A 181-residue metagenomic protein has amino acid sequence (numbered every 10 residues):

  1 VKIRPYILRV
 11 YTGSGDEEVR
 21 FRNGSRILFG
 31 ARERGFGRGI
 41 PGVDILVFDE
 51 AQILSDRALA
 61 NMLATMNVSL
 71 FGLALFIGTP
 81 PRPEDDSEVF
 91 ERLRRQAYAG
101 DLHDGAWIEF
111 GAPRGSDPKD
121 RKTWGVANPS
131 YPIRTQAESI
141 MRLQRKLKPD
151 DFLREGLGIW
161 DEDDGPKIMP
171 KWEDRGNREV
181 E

Functional and structural regions predicted by a protein language model:
K2-D44: Inter-Walker segment of RecA-like/P-loop motor cores
G15, R57-E181: Non-catalytic, compositionally simple segments
D44-I45, A74: Hydrophobic beta-strand segments of well-ordered beta-sheets in folded domains
D49-E50: Walker B catalytic acidic pair
